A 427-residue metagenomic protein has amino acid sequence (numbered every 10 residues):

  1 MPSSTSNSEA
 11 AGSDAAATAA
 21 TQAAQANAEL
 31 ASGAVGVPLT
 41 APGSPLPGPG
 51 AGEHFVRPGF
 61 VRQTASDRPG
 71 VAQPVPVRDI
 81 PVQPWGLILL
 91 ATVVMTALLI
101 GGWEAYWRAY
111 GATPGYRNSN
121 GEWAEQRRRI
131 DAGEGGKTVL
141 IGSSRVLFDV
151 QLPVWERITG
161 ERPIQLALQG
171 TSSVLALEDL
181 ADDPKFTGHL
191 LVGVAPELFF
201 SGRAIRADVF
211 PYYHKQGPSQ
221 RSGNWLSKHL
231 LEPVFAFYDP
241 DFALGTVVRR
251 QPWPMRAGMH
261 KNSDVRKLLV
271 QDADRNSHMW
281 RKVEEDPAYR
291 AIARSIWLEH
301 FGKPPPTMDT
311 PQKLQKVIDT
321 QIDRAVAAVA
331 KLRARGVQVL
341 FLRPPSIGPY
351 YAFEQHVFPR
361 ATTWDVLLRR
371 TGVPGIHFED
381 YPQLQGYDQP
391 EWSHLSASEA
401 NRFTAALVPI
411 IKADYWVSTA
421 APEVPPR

Functional and structural regions predicted by a protein language model:
M1-W85: N-terminal Lys/Arg-rich, disordered targeting/topogenic segments
L87-R108: Hydrophobic membrane-insertion alpha-helices, especially the h-region of bacterial N-terminal signal peptides
R108-R128: Alpha-helical transmembrane signal-anchor/signal-peptide segments
G135-G136, E161-R162, F186-H189, A334-L340 (+1 more regions): Loop/turn elements at helix/coil->beta-strand transitions in domains of secreted/extracellular proteins
I141, R145-H229: Membrane-embedded segments
V209-R335, V424-R427: Secreted/periplasmic serine-hydrolase-like ester/acetyl group-modifying domain
A328-E354: Active-site segments of SGNH/GDSL-like serine hydrolases that catalyze O-acetyl group transfer/hydrolysis on lipids
Q355-R427: C-terminal regions of proteins
